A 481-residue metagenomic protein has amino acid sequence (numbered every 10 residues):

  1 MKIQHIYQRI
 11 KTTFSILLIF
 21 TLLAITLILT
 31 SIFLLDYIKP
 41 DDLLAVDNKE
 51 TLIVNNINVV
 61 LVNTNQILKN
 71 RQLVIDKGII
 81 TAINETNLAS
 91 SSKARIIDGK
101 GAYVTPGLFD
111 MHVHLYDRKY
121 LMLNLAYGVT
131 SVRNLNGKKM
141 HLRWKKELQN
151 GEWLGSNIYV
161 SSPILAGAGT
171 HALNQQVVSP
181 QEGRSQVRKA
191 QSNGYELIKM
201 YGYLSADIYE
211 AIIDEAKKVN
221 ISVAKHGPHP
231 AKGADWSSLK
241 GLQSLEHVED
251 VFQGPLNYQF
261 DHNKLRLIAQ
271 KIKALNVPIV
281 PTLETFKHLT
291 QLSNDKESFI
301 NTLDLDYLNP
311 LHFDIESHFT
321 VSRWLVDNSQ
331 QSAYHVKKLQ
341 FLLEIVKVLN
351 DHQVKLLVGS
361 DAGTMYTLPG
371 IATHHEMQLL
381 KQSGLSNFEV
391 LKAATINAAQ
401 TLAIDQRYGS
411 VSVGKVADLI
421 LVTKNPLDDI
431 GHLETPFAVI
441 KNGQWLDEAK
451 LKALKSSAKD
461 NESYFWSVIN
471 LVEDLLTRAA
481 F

Functional and structural regions predicted by a protein language model:
K2-I25: N-terminal Sec-pathway targeting helices
L34-T51, V59, N63-T105: Histidine-rich, glycine-flanked metal-binding segment
L35-P40, G99, Y103-V104, L121-H229 (+2 more regions): Divalent-metal coordination cores built from histidine and acidic residues
D41-L44, V59-Q72, E85, S386-L391 (+1 more regions): Acidic, glycine-enriched loop/beta-strand segments at the rims of small-molecule binding/catalytic pockets
K49-V54, S90-L121, L125, T130: Replace "His-x-His-based motif
I57, L73, G78, G101 (+14 more regions): Divalent metal-coordination and catalytic microenvironments
G194, G233-N257, E376-V390: Structural recognition of alpha->loop->beta junctions
Y195-L197, L256-S383, L475-F481: Active-site neighborhoods of metal-dependent hydrolases
